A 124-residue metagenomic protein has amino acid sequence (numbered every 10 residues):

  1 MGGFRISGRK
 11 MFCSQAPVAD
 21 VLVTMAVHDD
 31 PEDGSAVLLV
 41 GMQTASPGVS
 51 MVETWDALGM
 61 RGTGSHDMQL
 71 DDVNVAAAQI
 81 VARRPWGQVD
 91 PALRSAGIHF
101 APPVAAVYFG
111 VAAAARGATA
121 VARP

Functional and structural regions predicted by a protein language model:
M1-G2: Well-ordered mid-protein domain cores that form the structural environment of catalytic cofactors
R9-S50: A short core secondary-structure module
F12, T54-A57: Short, solvent-exposed loop/turn elements at beta->coil junctions and helix N-caps that rim active or binding pockets
V18-D20, A36, A45, T54 (+2 more regions): A generic structural signal for well-ordered coil/turn residues at beta-strand boundaries that shape enzyme active-site
A26, T44, E53, D72 (+1 more regions): Pocket-edge structural micro-motifs
V49-V52, P102: Generic hydrophobic-segment detector
A57-P124: Glycine-rich beta->alpha junctions and the first turn(s) of the following alpha-helix
